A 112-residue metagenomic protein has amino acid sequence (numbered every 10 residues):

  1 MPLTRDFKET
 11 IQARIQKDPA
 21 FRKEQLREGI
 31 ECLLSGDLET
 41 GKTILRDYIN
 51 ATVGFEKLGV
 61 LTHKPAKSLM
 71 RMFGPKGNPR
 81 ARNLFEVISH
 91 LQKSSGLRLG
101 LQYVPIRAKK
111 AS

Functional and structural regions predicted by a protein language model:
M1-I44, V104-S112: N-terminal flexible/basic segments that precede or flank functional cores
P19-K23, L38, F55, G59 (+1 more regions): Alpha-helix N-cap/helix-initiation sites
L26, Y48, F55, P79-R80 (+2 more regions): Contiguous, function-dense segments enriched for cysteine-driven chemistry and partner/ligand-binding capacity
L34, L38, I49-V53, A66 (+1 more regions): Short alpha-helix boundary/capping elements
K42-L58: Short basic helix-loop element that most often maps to the first helix and adjoining turn of HTH DNA-binding modules
H63-R80: Recognition helix of helix-turn-helix/homeodomain-like DNA-binding domains that insert into the DNA major groove
A81-R98: DNA major-groove recognition helix of helix-turn-helix/homeodomain DNA-binding modules
